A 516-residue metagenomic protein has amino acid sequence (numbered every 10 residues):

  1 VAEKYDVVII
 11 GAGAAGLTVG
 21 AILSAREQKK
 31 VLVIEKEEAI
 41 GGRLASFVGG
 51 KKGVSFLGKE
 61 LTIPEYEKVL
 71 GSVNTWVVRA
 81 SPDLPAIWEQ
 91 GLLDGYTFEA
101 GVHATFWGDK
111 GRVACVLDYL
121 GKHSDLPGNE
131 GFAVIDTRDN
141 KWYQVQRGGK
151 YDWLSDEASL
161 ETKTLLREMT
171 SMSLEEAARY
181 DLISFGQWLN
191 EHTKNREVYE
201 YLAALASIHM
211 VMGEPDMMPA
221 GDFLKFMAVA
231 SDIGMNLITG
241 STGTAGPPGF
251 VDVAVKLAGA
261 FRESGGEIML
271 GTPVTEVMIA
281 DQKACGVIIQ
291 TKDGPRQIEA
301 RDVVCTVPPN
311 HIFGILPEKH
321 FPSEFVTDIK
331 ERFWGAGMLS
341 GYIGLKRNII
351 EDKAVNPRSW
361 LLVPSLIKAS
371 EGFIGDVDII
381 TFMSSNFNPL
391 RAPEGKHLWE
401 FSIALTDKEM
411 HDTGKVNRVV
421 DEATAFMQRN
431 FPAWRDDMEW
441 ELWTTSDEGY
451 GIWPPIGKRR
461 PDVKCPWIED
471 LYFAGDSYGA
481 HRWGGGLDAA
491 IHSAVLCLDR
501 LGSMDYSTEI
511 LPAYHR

Functional and structural regions predicted by a protein language model:
E3-E161: N-terminal glycine-rich phosphate/pyrophosphate-binding loop and immediately adjacent elements
V7, Q28-V31, V303, G341 (+1 more regions): Hydrophobic anchor at the start of a short beta-strand that flanks the dinucleotide cofactor-binding loop
D125-P127, E267-M269, E439-E441, Y472: General small-molecule cofactor/ligand-binding pocket signal
V134, R138-V229: Rossmann-like flavin
S231-R296: Helical element adjacent to the flavin cofactor pocket in flavoenzyme catalytic cores
T272-E394, Y514: Mid-domain catalytic core of redox enzymes that form a hydrophobic substrate pocket/lid adjacent to a catalytic redox
I374-R516: Conserved flavin/dinucleotide-binding core of flavoenzymes
